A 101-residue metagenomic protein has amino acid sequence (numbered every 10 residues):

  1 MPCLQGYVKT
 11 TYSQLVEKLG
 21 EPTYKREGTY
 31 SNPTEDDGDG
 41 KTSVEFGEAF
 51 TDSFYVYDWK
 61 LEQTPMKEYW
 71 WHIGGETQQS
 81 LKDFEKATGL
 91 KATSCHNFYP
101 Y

Functional and structural regions predicted by a protein language model:
M1-Y101: Residues within mature, well-folded domains
